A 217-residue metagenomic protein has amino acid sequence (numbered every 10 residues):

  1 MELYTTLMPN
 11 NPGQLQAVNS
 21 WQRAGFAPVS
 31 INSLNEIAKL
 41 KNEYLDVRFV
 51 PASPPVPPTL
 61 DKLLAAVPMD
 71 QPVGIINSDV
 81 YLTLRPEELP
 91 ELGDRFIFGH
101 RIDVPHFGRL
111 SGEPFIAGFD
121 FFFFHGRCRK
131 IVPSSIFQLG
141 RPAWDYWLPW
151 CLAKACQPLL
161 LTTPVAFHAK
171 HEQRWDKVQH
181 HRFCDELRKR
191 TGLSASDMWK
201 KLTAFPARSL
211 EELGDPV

Functional and structural regions predicted by a protein language model:
M1-N10, A17, S135-V217: C-terminal catalytic/acceptor-binding lobe
N11-G13, L34-K41, T83-R85, P105-G108: Short, charged/polar "capping" segments at the starts of alpha-helices and the immediately preceding loops
Q14, V56-L60, D145: Amphipathic coiled-coil/heptad-repeat helices and related helical stalk/stem segments that mediate oligomerization
Q16-P28: Short, acidic, metal-binding catalytic loop of nucleotide-sugar glycosyltransferases
F26-N35, V73-G74, R95-H100: Short, hydrophobic beta-strand segments that form beta-sheet elements in well-ordered domains
I31-V73: Active-site-proximal specificity loops/subdomain of glycosyltransferases
D70-T83: Short beta-strand-to-loop acidic/aromatic patch adjacent to the donor-nucleotide binding site
V80-W150: Conserved catalytic core of nucleotide-sugar-dependent glycosyltransferases
